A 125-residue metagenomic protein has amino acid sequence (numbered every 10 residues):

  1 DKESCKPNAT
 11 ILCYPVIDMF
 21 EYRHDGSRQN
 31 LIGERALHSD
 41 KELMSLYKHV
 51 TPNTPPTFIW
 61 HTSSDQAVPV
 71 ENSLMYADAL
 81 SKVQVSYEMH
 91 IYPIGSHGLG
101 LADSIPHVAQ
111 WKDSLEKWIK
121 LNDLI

Functional and structural regions predicted by a protein language model:
D1-G26, K41-E42, W118: Primarily recognizes the serine-hydrolase "nucleophile elbow" in alpha/beta-hydrolase and SGNH/GDSL folds
K6-A9, T54-P56, V83-E88: Loop/turn elements at helix/coil->beta-strand transitions in domains of secreted/extracellular proteins
T10-Y14, W60, Y92-P93: Alpha/beta-hydrolase-fold catalytic nucleophile elbow
M19, S64-V68: Acidic catalytic loop of the alpha/beta-hydrolase fold
E34-H49, T54-P55: Active-site nucleophile elbow and catalytic-triad environment of alpha/beta-hydrolase enzymes
N53, F58-H61, D65: Short beta-strand/loop motif that positions the catalytic acidic residue of the alpha/beta-hydrolase fold
V70-I125: C-terminal catalytic histidine-bearing segment of alpha/beta-hydrolase fold enzymes
